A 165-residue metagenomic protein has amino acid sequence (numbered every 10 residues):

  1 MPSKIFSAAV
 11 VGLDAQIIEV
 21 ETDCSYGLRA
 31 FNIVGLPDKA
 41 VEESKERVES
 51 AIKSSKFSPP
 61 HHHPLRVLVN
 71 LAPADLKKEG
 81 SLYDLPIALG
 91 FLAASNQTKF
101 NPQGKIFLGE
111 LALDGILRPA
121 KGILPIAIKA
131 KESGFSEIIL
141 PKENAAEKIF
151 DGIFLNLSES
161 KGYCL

Functional and structural regions predicted by a protein language model:
M1-L165: Peripheral, non-AAA+ core regions of ATP-driven protein-machinery
